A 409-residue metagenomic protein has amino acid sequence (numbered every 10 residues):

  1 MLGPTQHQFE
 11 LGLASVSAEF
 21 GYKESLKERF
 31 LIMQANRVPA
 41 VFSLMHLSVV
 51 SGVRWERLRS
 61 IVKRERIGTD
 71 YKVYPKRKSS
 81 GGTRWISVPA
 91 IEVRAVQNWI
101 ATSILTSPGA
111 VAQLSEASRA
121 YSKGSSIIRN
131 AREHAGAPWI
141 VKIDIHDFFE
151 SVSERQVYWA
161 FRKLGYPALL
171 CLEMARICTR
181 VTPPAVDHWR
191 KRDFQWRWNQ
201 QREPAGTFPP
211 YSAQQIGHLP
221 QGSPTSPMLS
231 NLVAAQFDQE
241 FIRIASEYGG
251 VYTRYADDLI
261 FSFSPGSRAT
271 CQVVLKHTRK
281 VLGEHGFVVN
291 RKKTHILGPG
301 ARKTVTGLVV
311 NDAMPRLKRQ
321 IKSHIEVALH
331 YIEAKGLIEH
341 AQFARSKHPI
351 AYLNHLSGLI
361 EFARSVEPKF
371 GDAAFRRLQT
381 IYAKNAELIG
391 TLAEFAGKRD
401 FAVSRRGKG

Functional and structural regions predicted by a protein language model:
M1-R77, T83-S107, A112-E150, Q156-L169 (+4 more regions): Right-hand nucleic-acid polymerase module
K72, Y248-G250: Short beta-strand/turn micro-motifs at beta-sheet edges
D187-H188: Binding-interface segments
V251-Y255: Short beta-strand
D257-S264: Short beta-strand->loop micro-motif that forms the acidic, two-metal-ion catalytic signature in nucleotide-processing
